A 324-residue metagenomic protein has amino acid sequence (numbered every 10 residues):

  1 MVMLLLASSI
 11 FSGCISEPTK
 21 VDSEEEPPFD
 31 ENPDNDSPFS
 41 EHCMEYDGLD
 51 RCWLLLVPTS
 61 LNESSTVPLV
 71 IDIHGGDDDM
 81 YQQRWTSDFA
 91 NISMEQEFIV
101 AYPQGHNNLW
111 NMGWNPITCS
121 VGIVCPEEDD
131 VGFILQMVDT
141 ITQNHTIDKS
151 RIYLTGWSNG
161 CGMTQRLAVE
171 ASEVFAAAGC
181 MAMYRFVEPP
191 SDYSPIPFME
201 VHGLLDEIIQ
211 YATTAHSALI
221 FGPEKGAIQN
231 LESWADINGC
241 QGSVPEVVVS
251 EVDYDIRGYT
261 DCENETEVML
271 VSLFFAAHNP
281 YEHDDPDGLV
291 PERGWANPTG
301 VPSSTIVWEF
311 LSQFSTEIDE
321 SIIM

Functional and structural regions predicted by a protein language model:
M1-P18: Hydrophobic alpha-helical segments
C14, K20-L69, I92-E95, P126 (+8 more regions): A domain-start/cap signature at the N-terminus of enzymes
F39, M44-L54, S64-Y153, W157 (+3 more regions): Serine-hydrolase catalytic machinery in alpha/beta-hydrolase-like enzymes
I71-I73, M181, L273: Alpha/beta-hydrolase
Y193-F198, N264-V268: Short, proline-enriched alpha-helix->beta-strand connector loops that line the catalytic pocket of alpha/beta-hydrolase
E200-H202, D206: Short beta-strand/loop motif that positions the catalytic acidic residue of the alpha/beta-hydrolase fold
D206-I209, H278-P280: Acidic catalytic loop of the alpha/beta-hydrolase fold
E224, I228-M324: C-terminal catalytic-base region of ester-bond hydrolases, centering on the histidine of the charge-relay
